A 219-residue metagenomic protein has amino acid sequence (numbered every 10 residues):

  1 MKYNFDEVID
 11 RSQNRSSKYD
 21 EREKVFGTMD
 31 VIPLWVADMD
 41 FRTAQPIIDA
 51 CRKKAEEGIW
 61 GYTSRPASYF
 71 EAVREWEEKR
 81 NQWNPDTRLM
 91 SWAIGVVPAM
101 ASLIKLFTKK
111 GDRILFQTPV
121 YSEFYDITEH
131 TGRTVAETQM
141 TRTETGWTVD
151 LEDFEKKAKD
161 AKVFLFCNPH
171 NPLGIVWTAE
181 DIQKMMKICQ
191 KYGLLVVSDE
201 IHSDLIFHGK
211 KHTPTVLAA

Functional and structural regions predicted by a protein language model:
K2-G95, S102: N-terminal small-domain helix-loop-helix segment of the aminotransferase-like
L106-T128: Conserved PLP-anchoring active-site segment centered on the Schiff-base-forming lysine
D112, R133, K191-L194: A short helix->loop->beta-strand "cap" motif at the edges of active sites that frequently abuts
T118, E137-R142: Short beta->alpha connector loops at strand-helix junctions that form conserved, small/polar/Pro-enriched
E129-A136: A short helix-loop-beta submotif of the ANL/AMP-binding
M140-H212: Active-site phosphate-binding strand-loop segment of PLP-dependent enzymes
K211-A219: Conserved active-site segment immediately N-terminal to the catalytic lysine that forms the internal aldimine
